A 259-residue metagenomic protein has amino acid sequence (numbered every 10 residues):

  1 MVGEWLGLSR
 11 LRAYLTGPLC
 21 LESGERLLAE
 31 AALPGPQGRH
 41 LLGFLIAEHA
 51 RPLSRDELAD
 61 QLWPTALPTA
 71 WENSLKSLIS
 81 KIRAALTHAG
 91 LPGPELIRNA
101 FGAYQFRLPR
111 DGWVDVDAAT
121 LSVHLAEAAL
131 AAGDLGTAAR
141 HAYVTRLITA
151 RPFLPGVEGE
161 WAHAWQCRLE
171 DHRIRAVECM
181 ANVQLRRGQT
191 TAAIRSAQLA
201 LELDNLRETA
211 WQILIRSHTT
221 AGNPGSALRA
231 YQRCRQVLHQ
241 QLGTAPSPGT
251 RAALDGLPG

Functional and structural regions predicted by a protein language model:
M1-R195, L199, P258: Intrinsically disordered, low-complexity protein-interaction/activation regions
A227: Short, positively charged
L238-S247: Acidic, Ser/Thr/Gly/Pro-rich low-complexity segments and short DxT(G/T)-type signature motifs
S247-P248, A252-G259: …primarily DNA-binding HTH/wHTH and HhH modules…
